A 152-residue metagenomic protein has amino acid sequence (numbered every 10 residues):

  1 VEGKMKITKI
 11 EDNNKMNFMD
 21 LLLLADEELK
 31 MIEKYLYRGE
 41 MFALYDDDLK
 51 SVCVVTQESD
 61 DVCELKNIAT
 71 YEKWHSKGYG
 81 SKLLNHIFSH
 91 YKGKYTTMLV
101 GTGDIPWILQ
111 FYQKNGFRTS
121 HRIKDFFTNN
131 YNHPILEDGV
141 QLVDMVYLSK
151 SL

Functional and structural regions predicted by a protein language model:
E2-M31: Short amphipathic alpha-helix that is part of the acyltransferase structural core
G39-M41, L142-Y147: Short hydrophobic/aromatic beta-strand or adjacent loop that forms the aromatic wall/cage of a ligand/substrate-binding
A43, D48-A69: Conserved beta-strand in the GNAT
I68-S76, G103: A short, internal acetyl-CoA/4′-phosphopantetheine-binding micro-motif in the GNAT/acyltransferase core
W74, G78-H86: Conserved acetyl-CoA pyrophosphate-binding loop and the N-cap/start of the following alpha-helix in GNAT-like
Y91-D104: Conserved GNAT acetyl-CoA-binding A-motif
L99-G101, Q113, R118-G139: Conserved catalytic-core motifs of GNAT/GCN5-like acyltransferases
